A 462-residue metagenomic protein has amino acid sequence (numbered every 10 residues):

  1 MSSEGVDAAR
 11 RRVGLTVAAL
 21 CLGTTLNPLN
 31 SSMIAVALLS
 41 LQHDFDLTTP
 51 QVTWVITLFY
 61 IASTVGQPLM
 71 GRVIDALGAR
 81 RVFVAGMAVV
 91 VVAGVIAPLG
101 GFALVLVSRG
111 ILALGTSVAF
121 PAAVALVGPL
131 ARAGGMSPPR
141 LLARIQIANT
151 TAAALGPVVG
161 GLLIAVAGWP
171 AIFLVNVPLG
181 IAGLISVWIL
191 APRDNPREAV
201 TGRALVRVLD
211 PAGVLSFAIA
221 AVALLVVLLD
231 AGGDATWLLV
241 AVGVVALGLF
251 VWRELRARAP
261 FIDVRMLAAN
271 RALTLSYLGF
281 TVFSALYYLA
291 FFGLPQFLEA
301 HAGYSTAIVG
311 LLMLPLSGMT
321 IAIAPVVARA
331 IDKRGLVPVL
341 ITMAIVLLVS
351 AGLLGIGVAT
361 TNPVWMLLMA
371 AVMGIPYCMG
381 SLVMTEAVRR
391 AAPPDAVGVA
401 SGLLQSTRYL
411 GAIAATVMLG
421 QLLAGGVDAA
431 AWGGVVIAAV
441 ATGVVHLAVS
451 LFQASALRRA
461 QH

Functional and structural regions predicted by a protein language model:
M1-R12, P196-R203, F452-H462: Intrinsic disorder in cytosolic terminal tails and internal cytosolic loops of multi-pass membrane transporters
A8-L15, V208-A212: N-terminal membrane topogenic signal
R12-L38, F45, T49-L58, A62-G71 (+6 more regions): 12-transmembrane solute porter fold
L38, A152-I164, G168, L224 (+4 more regions): Small-residue (Gly/Pro/Ala) motifs that create kinks and tight helix-helix packing interfaces
P50-Q51, A103-I111, G168-V175, L228-V242 (+2 more regions): Interfacial loop-to-helix junctions that mark the boundaries of transmembrane helices in multi-pass membrane
I74-R207: Helix-loop-helix hairpins in multi-pass membrane proteins, especially solute transporters
A97, V187, L224-L225, L229 (+6 more regions): Structural signal for membrane-spanning alpha-helices in multi-pass inner-membrane proteins, emphasizing helix cores
A143, A165-G279, L286: Hydrophobic transmembrane-helix bundles of small-molecule transporters
